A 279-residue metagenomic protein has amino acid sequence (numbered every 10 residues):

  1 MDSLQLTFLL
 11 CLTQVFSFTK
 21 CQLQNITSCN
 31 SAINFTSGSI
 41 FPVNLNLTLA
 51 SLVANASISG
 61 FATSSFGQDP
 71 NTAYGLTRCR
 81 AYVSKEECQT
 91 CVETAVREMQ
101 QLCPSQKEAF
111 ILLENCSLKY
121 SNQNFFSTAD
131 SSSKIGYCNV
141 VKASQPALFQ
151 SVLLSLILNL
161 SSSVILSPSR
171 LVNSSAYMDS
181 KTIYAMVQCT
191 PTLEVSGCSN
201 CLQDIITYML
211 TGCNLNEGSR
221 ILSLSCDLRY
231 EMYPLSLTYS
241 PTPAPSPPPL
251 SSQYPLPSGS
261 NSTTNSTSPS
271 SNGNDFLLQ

Functional and structural regions predicted by a protein language model:
M1-Q279: Extracellular secretory-pathway ectodomains and N-terminal mature segments of eukaryotic proteins
